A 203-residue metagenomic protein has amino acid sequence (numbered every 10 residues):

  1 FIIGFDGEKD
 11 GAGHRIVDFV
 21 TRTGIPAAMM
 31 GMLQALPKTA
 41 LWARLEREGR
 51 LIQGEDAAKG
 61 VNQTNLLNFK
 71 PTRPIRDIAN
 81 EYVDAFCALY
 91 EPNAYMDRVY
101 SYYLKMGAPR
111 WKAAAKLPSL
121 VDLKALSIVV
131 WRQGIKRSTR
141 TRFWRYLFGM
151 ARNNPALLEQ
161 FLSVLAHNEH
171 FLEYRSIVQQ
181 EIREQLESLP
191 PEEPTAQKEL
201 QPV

Functional and structural regions predicted by a protein language model:
F1-L126, V130-R137: A structural motif corresponding to the C-terminal lobe/cap of the Radical SAM core domain
L104-K105, K112-V203: Terminal low-complexity segments of carbohydrate-biosynthetic enzymes
